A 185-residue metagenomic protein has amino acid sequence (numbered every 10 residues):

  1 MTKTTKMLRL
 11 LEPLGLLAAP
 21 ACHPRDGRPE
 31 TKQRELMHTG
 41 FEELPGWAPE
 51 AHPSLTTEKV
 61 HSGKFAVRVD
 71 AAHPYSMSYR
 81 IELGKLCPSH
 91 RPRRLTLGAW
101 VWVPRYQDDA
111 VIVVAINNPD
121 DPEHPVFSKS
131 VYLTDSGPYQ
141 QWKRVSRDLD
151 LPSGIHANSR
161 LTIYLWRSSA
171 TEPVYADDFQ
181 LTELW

Functional and structural regions predicted by a protein language model:
T2-L11: Bacterial N-terminal signal peptides that target proteins for export
L14-C22: Hydrophobic h-region of N-terminal signal peptides that target proteins for export in Gram-negative bacteria
C22-W185: Extracellular and organelle-lumenal recognition/adhesion modules and their flexible linkers in secreted
